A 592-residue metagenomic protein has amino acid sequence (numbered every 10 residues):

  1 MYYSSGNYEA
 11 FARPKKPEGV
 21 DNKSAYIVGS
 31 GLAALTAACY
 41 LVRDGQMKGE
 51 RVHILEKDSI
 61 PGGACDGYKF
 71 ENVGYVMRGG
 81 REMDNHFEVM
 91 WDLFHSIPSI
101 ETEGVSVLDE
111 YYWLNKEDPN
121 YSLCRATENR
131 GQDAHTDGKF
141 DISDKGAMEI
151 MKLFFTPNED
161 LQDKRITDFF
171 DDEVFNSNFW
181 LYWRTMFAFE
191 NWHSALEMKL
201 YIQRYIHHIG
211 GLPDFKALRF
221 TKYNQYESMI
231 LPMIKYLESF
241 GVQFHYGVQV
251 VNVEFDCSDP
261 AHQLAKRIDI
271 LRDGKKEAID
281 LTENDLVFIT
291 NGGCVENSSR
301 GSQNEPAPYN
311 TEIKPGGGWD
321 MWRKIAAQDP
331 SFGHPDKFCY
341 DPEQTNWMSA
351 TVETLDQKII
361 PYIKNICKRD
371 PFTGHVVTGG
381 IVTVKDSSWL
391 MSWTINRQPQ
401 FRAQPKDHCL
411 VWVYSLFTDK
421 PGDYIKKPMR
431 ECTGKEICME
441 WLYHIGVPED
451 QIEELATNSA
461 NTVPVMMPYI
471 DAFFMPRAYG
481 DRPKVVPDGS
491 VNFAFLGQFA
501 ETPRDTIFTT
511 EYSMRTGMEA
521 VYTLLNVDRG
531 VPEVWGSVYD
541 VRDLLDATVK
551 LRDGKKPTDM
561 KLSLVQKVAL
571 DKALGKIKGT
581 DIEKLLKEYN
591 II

Functional and structural regions predicted by a protein language model:
M1-A25, R43-R51, K69, L551-I592: Extreme N-terminal leader/targeting segments of oxidoreductases
M1-Y3, A37, L41, G45-N85 (+7 more regions): Beta1-alpha1 glycine-rich phosphate/pyrophosphate-binding loop at the start of Rossmann-like nucleotide-binding domains
R13, G19-E149: N-terminal glycine-rich phosphate/pyrophosphate-binding loop and immediately adjacent elements
S24-Y26, R51-H53, G241-F244, V248 (+4 more regions): Beta-sheet entry/capping signal
I100-H207, L218-F220: Rossmann-like flavin
Y121-S122, G422, D481-P483, F499-F508 (+1 more regions): Glycine- and aromatic-enriched mobile tails/lids
Q203-L286, T290-G292, N304-E305, N310-W319: Helical element adjacent to the flavin cofactor pocket in flavoenzyme catalytic cores
I206-T221, N284-L286, N291-T516, Y522-Y539: C-terminal segments that line or cap access tunnels to active or ligand-binding sites in enzymes and enzyme-associated
